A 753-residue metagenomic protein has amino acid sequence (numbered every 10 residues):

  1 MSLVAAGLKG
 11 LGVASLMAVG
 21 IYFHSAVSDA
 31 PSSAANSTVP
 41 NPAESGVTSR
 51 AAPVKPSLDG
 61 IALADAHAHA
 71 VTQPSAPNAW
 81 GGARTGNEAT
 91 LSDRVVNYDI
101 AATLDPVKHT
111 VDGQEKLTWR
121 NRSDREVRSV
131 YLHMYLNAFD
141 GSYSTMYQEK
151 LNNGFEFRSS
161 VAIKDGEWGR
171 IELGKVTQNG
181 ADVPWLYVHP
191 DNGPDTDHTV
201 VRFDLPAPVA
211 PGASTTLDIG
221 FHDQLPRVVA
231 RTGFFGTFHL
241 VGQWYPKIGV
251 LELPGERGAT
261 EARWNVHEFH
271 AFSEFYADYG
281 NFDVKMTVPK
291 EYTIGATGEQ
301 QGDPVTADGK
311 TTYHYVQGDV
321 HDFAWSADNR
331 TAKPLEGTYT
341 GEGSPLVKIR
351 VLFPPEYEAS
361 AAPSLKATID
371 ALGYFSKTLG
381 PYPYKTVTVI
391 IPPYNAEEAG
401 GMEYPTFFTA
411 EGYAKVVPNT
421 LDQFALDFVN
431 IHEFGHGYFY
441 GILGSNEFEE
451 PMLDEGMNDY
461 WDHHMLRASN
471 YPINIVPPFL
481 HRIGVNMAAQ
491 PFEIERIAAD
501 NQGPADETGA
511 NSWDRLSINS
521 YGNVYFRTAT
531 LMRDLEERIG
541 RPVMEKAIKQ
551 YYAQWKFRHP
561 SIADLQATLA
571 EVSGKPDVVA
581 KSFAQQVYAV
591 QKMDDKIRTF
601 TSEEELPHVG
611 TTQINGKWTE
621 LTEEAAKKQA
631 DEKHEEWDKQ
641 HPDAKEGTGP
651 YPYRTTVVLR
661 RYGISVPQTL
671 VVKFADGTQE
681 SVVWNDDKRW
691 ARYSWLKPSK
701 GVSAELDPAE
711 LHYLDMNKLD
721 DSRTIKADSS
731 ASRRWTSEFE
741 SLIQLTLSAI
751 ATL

Functional and structural regions predicted by a protein language model:
G20-D112, W618-E624: N-terminal, polar/Ser/Thr-rich
G46, R50-V54, L58-G60, T110 (+4 more regions): A surface-exposed beta-strand-loop module
E126, Y357, Y521-T611: Amphipathic alpha-helical substructures
S142-E156, H222-F282, L711-T752: Glycine/proline-rich low-complexity spacer/linker segments in large multi-domain proteins
I248-W264, H270-I431, Y460, P472: Hydrophobic helix-coil surface modules that form long, contiguous segments used for peptide/substrate interaction
G295-A296, K575-V579, K592-D707: Beta-strand-rich binding/interaction modules
I369, A414-A488, I548: Zinc-dependent metallopeptidase catalytic helix centered on the HExxH motif and its immediate flanking segment
E398, E455, D459-D534, R538-I539 (+3 more regions): Acidic/His/Gly-enriched intrinsically disordered linker/tail segments that often contain short helix/coil "MoRF-like"
